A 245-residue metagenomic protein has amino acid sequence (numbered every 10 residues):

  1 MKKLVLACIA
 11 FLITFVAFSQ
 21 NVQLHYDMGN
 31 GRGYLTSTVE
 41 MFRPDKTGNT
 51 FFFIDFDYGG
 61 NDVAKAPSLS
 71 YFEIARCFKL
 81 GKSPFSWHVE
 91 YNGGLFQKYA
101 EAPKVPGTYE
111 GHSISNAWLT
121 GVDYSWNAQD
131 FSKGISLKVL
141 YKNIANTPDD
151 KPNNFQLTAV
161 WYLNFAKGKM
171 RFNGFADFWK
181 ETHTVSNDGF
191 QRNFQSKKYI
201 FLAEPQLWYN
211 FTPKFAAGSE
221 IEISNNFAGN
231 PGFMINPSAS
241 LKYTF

Functional and structural regions predicted by a protein language model:
F15-S19: Sec/Tat signal peptide C-region and signal peptidase I cleavage site
Q20-L69: Start-of-domain marker
V22-D27, G33, K65-V160, Q191 (+2 more regions): Outer-membrane pore/translocation modules
L24-M28, F52-F56, V89-G93, L137-Y141 (+2 more regions): Transmembrane beta-barrel strands of outer-membrane/channel proteins
R43-D45, F78-L80, Y124-A128, W161-F165 (+2 more regions): Residue-level signature of outer-membrane beta-barrel architecture
T47-F52, L80-W87, A128-I135, F165-F172 (+1 more regions): Repeated loop/turn-to-beta-strand initiation elements of outer-membrane beta-barrel proteins
L140-F215, E220-N226, Y243-F245: Outer-membrane beta-barrel transmembrane domain signature
M234-F245: Outer-membrane beta-barrel "beta-signal"
